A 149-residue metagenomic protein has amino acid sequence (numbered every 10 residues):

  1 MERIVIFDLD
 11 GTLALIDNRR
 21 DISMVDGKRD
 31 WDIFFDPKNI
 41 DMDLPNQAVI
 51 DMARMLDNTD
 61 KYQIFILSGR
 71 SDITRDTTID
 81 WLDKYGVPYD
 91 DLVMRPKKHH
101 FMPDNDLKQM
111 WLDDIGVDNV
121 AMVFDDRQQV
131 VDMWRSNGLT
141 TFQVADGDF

Functional and structural regions predicted by a protein language model:
M1-E2, F149: Short intrinsically disordered terminal tails
E2-K98: Alpha-helical substrate-recognition element adjacent to the catalytic core
P45-V49, N105-K108, R127: Amphipathic coiled-coil/heptad-repeat helices and related helical stalk/stem segments that mediate oligomerization
D60-K61, G86-D90, G116-N119, N137-T140: Short glycine/proline-enriched coil/turn segments at helix->beta-strand junctions
T78-G86, M110-W111, M133-G138: Short, aromatic/basic amphipathic alpha-helical patches
K97-P103, G147-F149: A short acidic, often aromatic-flanked loop/helix-cap motif at beta-alpha or helix-coil junctions that lines enzyme
M102-I115: Short loop-to-alpha-helix "cap/lid" segments that border enzyme active sites across diverse enzyme classes
L112, D118-F149: Acidic, Mg2+-coordinating phosphoryl-transfer loop and its flanking beta/alpha structural elements, shared across
